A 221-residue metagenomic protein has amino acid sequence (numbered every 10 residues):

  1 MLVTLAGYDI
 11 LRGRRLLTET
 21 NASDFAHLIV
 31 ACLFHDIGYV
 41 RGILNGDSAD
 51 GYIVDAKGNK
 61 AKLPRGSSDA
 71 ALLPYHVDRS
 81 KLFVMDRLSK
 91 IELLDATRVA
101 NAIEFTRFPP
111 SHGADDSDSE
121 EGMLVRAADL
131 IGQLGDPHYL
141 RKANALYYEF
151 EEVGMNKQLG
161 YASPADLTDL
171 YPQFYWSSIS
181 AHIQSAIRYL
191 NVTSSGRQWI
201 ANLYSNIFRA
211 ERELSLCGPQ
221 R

Functional and structural regions predicted by a protein language model:
G7, A70-S111: Histidine- and acidic-residue-rich, metal-dependent catalytic cores
D9-D24, F34, G38-N45, L88-L93 (+1 more regions): Divalent metal-dependent phosphate-bond-processing catalytic cores, especially two-metal-ion Mg2+/Mn2+ enzymes that act
I10-G13, A56-P64, R79, G122: Alpha-helical context
R15, G58-L72, V84: Short acidic, glycine/Ser/Thr-rich loop/turn "cap" segments at secondary-structure junctions
H27-A31: Active-site alpha-helix of zinc metalloproteases
I43-S67: Post-HEXXH active-site segment of zinc metalloproteases
